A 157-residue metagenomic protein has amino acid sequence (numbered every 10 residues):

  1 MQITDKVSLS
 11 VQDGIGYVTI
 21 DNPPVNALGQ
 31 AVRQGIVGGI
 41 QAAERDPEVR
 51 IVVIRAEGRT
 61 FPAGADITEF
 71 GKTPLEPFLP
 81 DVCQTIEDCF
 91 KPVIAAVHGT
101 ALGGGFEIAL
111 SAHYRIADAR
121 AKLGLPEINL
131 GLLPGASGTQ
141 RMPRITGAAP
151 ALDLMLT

Functional and structural regions predicted by a protein language model:
M1-E57, D81-Q84: Conserved CoA-thioester-binding segment of acyl-CoA-metabolizing enzymes
V18, I54, D66, I108-A109: Hydrophobic/aromatic residues within transmembrane alpha-helices of multi-pass small-molecule transporters
I20-P24, A65, E127: Short, histidine-centered active-site or binding-site loop motifs used for metal coordination, general acid-base
P23-N26, R59, T68, Q140 (+1 more regions): Glycine-centered loop/turn positions within well-structured domains that cap or flank conserved ligand/cofactor-binding
Q30-A31, A65, E107, S137: Generic recognition of short, well-ordered alpha-helical segments
R33, E76-L79, T139: Amphipathic alpha-helical segments in well-structured domains
E48, R55-D88, A101, N129-L132: Glycine- (often His-adjacent) and acidic-residue-rich active-site loop that binds/positions the CoA thioester
D88-T157: Crotonase-fold acyl-CoA enzyme core
